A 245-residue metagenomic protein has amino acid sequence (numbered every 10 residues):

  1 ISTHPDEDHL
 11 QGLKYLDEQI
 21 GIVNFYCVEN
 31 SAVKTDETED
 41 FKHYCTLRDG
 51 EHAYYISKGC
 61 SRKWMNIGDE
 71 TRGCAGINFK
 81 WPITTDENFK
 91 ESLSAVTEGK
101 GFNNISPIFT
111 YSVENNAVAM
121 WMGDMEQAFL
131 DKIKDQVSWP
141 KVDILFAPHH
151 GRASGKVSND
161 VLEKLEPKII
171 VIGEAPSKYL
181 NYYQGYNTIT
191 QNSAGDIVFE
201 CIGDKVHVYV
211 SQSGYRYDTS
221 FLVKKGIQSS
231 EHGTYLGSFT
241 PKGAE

Functional and structural regions predicted by a protein language model:
I1-V28, A32, Q136-R152, E166-I170: Active-site metal-binding motif and surrounding structural segment of the metallo-beta-lactamase
S2-P5, V28-N30, K58, N66-I67 (+5 more regions): Active-site-proximal beta-strand/loop segments in catalytic clefts of secreted hydrolases
P5-L10, A32-T35, E126-K132, H149-N159 (+2 more regions): Active-site environment of divalent metal-dependent phosphoester hydrolases
L10-Q19, T35-C45, V157-L162, N181-Q184: Metal-dependent catalytic neighborhoods of phosphoester/phosphodiester hydrolases
Y15, G99-G101, I189: Generic marker of residues within folded, mature protein domains
I20-N24, R48-A53, C60, L165-I169 (+1 more regions): A short helix->loop->beta-strand "cap" motif at the edges of active sites that frequently abuts
I56-K141, G195-K205, Y209-E245: Core dinuclear metal-dependent hydrolase active-site scaffold
C74, E163-G214: C-terminal functional module detector
